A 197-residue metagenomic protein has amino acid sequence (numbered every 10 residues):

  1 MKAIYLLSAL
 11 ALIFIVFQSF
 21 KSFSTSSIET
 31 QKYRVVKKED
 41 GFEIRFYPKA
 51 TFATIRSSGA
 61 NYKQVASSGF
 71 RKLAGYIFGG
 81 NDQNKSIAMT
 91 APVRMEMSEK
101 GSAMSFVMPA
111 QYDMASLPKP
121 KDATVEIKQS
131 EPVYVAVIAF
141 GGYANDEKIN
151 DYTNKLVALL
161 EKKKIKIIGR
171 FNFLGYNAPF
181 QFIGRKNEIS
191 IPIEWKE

Functional and structural regions predicted by a protein language model:
K2-E197: A solvent-exposed interaction/effector surface
